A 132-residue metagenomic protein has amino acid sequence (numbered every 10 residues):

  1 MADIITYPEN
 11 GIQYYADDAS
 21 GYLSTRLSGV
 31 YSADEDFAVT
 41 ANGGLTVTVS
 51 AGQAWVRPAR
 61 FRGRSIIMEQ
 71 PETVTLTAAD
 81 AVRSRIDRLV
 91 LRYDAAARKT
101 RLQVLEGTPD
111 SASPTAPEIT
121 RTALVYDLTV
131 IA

Functional and structural regions predicted by a protein language model:
M1-A59: N-terminal "first-domain core" detector
I4-Q13, G52-A132: Beta-strand-rich solenoidal segments
